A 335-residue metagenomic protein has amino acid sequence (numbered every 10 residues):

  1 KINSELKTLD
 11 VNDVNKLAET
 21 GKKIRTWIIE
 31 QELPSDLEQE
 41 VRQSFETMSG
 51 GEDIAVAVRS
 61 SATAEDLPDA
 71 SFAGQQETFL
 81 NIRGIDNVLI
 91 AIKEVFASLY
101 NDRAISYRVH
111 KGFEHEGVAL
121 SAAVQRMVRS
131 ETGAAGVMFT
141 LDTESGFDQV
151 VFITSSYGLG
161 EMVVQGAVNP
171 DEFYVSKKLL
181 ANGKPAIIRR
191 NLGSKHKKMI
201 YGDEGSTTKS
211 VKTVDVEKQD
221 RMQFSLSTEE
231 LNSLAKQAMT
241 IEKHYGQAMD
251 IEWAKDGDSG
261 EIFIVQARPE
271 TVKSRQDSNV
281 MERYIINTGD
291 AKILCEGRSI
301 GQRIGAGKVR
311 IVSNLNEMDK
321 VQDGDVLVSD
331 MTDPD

Functional and structural regions predicted by a protein language model:
K1-A123, K218-E229, L234-Q237, E242-G246 (+5 more regions): N-terminal beta-alpha lobe that positions the nucleotide/phosphoryl donor in ATP/NTP-coupled carboxylate activation
R59, Q125, D142, E252 (+2 more regions): Acidic active-site catalytic centers that drive phospho-/nucleotidyl reactions and related ester hydrolyses
A62, R126-V128, Y157, T228 (+2 more regions): Short, flexible loop/turn elements at secondary-structure junctions
A64-L67, E131, L159-E161, G257-F263 (+3 more regions): Flexible loop/turn segments at secondary-structure boundaries
F72-S106, S130-G205, V265-R298: Extended active-site and interfacial segments that coordinate phosphate-rich ligands in large catalytic machineries
G74, G246-T271: Conserved metal-phosphate-binding beta-hairpin within the catalytic cores of diverse ATP-dependent phosphoryl-transfer
V150-D250, K255-D256, N287-K308, N314-E317 (+2 more regions): Conserved catalytic alpha/beta cores of large enzymes that bind or transform nucleotide phosphates and polynucleotides
